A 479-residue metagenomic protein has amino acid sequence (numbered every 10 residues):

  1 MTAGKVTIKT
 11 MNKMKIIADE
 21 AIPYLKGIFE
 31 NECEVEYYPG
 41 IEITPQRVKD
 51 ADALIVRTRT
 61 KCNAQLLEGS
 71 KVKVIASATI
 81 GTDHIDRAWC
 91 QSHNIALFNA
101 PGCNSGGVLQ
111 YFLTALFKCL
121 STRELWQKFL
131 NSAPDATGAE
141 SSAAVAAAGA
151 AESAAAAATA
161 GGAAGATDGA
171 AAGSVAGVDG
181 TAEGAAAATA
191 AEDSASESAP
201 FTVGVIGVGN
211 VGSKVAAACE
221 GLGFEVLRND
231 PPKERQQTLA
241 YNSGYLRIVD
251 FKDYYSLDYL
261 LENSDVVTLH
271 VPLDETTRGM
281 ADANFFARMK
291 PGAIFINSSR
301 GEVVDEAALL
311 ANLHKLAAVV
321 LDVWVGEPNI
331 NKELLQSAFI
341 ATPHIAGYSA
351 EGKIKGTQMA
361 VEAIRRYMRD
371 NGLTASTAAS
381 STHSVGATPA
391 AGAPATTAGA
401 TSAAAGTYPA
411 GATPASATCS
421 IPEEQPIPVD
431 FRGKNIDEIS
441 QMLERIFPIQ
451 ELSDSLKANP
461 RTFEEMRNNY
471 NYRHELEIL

Functional and structural regions predicted by a protein language model:
M1, V6-A51: N-terminal glycine-/charge-rich "phosphate-binding" loop or analogous flexible N-terminal tail
T2-T10, N131-A199, Y241-Y245, L373-P422: Intrinsically disordered, low-complexity terminal tails and inter-domain linkers enriched for S/T/G/P/D/E
D19-L25, G40-E42, T58-K61, D230-R235 (+1 more regions): Short, polar loop motifs at secondary-structure junctions
A53-L130, T137-E140, D179, E192-S196: Phosphate/diphosphate ligand-binding glycine-rich loop within oxidoreductases
K61-L66, K233-K332: Rossmann-like adenosine-cofactor binding region
P101, A136, A199-E220: Glycine-rich adenosine-cofactor-binding loop
L109-L125, E220-F224, A338, Q358-R366: Oxidoreductase and adenylate-handling cofactor-binding alpha/beta cores
G292-A379, A415-L479: Rossmann-like dinucleotide-binding domain for NAD(H)/NADP(H)
